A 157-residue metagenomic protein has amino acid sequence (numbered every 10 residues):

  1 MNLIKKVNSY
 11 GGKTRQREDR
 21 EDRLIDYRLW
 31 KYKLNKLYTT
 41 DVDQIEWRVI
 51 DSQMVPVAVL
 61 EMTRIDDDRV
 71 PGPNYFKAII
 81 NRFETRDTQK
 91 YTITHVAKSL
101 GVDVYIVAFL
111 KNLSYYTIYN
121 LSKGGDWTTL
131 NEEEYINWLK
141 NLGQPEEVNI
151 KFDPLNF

Functional and structural regions predicted by a protein language model:
M1-T40, V49-D51: Acidic-basic catalytic patches of nuclease active cores, encompassing PD-(D/E)XK and other metal-cofactor nuclease
T39-D41, V55, T88, S99: Short connector loops at helix/strand junctions that flank enzyme active sites, especially segments positioning acidic
Q44-E46, S52-K77: Conserved catalytic cores of phosphodiester-cleaving nucleases, focusing on short active-site segments
E46-R48, R64, A108, N120-S122: Residue-level signal for short segments within beta-strands and strand-turn junctions of well-structured beta-sheet
L60-T63, R86, V107-F109: Short His-Asn-centered micro-motif
Y75-L100: Short, charged, amphipathic alpha-helix that recurs within catalytic cores of restriction-modification and other
Y91-N120: Nucleic-acid nuclease catalytic cores
K111-F157: Domain-level recognition of nuclease-like catalytic cores that cleave nucleotide substrates
